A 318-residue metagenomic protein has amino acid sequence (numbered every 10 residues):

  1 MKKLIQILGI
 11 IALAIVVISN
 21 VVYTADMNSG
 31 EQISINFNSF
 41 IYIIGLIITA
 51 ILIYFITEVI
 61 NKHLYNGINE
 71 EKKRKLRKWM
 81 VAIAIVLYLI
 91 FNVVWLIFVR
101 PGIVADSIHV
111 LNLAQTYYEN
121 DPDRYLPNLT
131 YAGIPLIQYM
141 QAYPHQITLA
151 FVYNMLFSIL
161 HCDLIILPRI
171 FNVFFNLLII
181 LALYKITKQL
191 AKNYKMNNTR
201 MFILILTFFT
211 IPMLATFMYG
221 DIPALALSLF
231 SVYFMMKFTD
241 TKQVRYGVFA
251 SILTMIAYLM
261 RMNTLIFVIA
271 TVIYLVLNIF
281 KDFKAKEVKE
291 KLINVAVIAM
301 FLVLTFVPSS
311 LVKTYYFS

Functional and structural regions predicted by a protein language model:
M1-V94, I293-F301: Start-transfer (signal-anchor) and selected internal transmembrane alpha helices of multi-pass inner/ER membrane
V94-T116, P122-R124, I266, N294-S318: Juxtamembrane membrane-water interface segments immediately following transmembrane helices in multi-pass
H109-M140, T148: Extracytosolic helix-loop segments that constitute the early lumenal/periplasmic catalytic or substrate-binding loops
M140-F151, I159-L181: Loop-to-helix entry region of an early transmembrane alpha helix in multi-pass inner-membrane enzymes
I166-L167, L183-T207: Transmembrane-helix signature of polytopic, membrane-embedded enzymes that assemble or transfer cell-envelope glycans
A191, S231-Y246: Membrane-interface transmembrane helices that cradle and orient dolichyl/undecaprenyl
M213-A224: Short acidic/glycine- and proline-prone juxtamembrane loop motifs at membrane-interface regions of multi-pass membrane
Y246-M262, T271, L304-T305: Membrane-interface alpha helices of multi-pass inner-membrane proteins
